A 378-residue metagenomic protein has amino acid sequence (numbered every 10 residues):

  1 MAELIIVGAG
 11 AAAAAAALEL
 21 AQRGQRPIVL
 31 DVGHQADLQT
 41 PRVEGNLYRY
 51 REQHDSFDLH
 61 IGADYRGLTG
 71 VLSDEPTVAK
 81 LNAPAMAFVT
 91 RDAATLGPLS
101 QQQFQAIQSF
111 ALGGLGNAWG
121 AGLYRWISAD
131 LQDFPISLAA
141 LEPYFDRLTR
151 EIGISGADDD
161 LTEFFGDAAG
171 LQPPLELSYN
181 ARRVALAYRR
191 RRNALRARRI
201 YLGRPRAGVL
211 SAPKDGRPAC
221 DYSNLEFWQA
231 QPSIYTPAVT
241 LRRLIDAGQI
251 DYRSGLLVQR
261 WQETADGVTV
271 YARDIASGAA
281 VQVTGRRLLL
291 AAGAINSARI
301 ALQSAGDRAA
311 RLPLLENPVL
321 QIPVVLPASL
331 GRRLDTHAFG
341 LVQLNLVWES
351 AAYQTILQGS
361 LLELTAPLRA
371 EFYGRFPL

Functional and structural regions predicted by a protein language model:
E3-V29: N-terminal Rossmann-like FAD-binding beta1-loop-alpha1 element of flavoenzymes
G8-A12, S233-T236, A292-G293: Short, glycine/acidic-rich beta->alpha junctions
L20, L81-Q108, L112-L115, F134 (+2 more regions): FAD cofactor-binding and catalytic pocket of flavoenzymes
Q22, R26-R51, V239, A247 (+3 more regions): Glycine-rich loop(s) and the adjacent beta-strand/alpha-helix scaffold that form part
H34-D64, S109-G122: Conserved N-terminal glycine-rich FAD pyrophosphate-binding loop of Rossmann-like flavoproteins
D58-V89, P98-Q101, Q105, G122 (+1 more regions): Conserved redox-cofactor binding core of oxidoreductases
